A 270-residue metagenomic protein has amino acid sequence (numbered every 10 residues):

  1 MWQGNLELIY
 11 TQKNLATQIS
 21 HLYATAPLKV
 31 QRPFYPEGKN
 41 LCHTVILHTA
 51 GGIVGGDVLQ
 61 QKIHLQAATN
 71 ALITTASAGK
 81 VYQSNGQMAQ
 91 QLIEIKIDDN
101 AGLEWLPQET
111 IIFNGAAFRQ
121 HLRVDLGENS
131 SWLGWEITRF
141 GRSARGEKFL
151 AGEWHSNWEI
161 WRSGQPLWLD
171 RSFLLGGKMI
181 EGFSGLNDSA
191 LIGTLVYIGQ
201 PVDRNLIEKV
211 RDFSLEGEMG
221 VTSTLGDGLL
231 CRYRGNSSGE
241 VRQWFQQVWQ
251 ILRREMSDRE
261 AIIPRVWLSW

Functional and structural regions predicted by a protein language model:
M1-E109, N114: N-terminal, charged/glycine-rich beta-strand/loop interface patches
M1-N5, I9-T25, L41, Q90 (+8 more regions): N-terminal intrinsically disordered, cationic/polar leader segments that include organellar targeting peptides
K29-R32, Y82-M88, G115-A117, S143-E147 (+2 more regions): A short, polar/proline- and glycine-enriched secondary-structure boundary/capping micro-motif
I73, W132-W135: Short, hydrophobic/aromatic beta-strand segments
Q108-T110, W135-F140: Short, surface-exposed recognition loops or helix-turn segments adjacent to catalytic cores
T138-W270: A structural signal for small-residue-enriched, beta-sheet-centric alpha/beta enzyme cores and oligomeric scaffold folds
